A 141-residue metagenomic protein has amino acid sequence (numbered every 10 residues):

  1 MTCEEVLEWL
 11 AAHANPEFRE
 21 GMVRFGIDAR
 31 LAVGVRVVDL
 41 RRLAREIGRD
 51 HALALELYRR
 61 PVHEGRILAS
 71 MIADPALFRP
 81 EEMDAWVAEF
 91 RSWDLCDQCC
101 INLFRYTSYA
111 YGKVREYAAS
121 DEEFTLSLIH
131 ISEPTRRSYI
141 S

Functional and structural regions predicted by a protein language model:
M1-R60, R66-I67, M71: N-terminal alpha-helical scaffold/docking segments in eukaryotic complex subunits
I47-E56, L77-V87, S108-Y117: Amphipathic alpha-helical scaffolding segments comprising HEAT/armadillo-like alpha-solenoid repeats
P61-V62, R91-S92, D121-F124: Short inter-helical turns and helix N-cap capping residues of alpha-solenoid HEAT/ARM repeat scaffolds
R66, C96-D97, L126: Residue-level detector of extended alpha-helical repeat arrays and alpha-solenoid scaffolds
S70, D84, C100-I101, H130: Hydrophobic core positions within HEAT/HEAT-like alpha-solenoid repeats
I101-Y106, T125, S132: Conserved catalytic cores of soluble enzyme domains, especially glycine-rich substrate-binding beta-alpha loops
S127-S141: Residue-level detector of conserved catalytic or cofactor/ligand-binding positions in enzyme active sites
